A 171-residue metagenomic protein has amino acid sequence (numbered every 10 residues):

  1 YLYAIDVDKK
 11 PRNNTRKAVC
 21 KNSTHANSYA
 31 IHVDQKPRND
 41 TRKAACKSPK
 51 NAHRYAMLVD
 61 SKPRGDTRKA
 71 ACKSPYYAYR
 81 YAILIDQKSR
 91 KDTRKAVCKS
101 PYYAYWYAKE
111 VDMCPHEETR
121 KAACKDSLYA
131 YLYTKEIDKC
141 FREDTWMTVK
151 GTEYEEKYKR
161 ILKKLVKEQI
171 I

Functional and structural regions predicted by a protein language model:
Y1-I171: Ankyrin repeat (ANK) tandem alpha-helical domains that serve as protein-protein interaction scaffolds, prominent
